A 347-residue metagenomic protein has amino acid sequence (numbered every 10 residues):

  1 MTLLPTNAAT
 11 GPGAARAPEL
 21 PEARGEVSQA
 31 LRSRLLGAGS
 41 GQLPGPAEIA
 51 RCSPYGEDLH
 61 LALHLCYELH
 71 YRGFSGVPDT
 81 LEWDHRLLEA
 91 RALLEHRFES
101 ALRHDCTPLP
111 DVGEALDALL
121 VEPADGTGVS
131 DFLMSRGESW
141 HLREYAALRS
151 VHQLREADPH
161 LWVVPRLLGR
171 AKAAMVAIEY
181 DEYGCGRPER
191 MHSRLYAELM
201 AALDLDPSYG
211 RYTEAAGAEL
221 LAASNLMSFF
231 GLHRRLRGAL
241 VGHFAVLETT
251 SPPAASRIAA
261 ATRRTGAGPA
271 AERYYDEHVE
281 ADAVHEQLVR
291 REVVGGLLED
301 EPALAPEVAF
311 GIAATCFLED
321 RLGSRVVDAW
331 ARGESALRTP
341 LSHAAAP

Functional and structural regions predicted by a protein language model:
T2-P347: Non-heme di-metal
